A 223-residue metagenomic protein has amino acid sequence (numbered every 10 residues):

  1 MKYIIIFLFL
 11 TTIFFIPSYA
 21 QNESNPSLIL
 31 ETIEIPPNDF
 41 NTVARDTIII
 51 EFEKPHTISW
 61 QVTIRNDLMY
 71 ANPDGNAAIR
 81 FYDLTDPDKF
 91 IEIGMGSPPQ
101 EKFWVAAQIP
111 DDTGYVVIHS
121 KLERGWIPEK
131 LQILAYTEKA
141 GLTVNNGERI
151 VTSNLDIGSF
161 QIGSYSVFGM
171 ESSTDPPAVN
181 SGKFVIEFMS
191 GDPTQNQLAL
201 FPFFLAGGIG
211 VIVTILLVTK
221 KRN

Functional and structural regions predicted by a protein language model:
I6-F14: Bacterial N-terminal signal peptides
I16-S24, N196: Sec-dependent signal peptide cleavage junction
N22-I109: Secretory/extracellular carbohydrate-interaction modules and structurally similar beta-sandwich "look-alikes"
Q108-Q132: Short, aromatic/His-centered strand-loop micro-motif at the edge of beta-sheets
I127-V144: Short tryptophan-centered beta-strand motifs in secreted/extracellular beta-sheet-rich domains of glycan-recognition
T152-D192: Flexible glycan-contacting loops in extracellular carbohydrate-active proteins
G191-L205: Juxtamembrane/start-of-transmembrane alpha-helix segments at the extracytoplasmic/lumenal side of membrane anchors
V211-N223: C-terminal membrane-anchoring or membrane-association module
